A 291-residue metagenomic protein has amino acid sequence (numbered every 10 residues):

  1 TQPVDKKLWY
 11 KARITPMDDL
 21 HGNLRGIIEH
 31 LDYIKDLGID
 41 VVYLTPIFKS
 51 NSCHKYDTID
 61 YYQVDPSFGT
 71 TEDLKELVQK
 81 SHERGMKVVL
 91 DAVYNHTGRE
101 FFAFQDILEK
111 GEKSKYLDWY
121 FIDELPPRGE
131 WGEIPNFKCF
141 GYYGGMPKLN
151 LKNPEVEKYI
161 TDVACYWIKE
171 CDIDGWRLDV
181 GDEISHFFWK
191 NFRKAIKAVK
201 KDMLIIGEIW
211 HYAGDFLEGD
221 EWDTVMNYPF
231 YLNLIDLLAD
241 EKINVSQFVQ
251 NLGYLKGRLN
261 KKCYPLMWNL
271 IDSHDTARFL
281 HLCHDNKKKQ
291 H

Functional and structural regions predicted by a protein language model:
T1, V42-L44, V88-L90, W176 (+3 more regions): Hydrophobic faces of well-ordered beta-strands that scaffold small-molecule active sites in alpha/beta enzyme cores
T1-K87, F102-D106, K158: N-terminal structural segment of carbohydrate-active enzymes
Q2, K7-R25, D57-T71, Y142-E157 (+3 more regions): The substrate-binding groove and active-site-proximal loops of carbohydrate-active enzymes, especially glycoside
K6, C53-D65, Y94-E133, K194 (+1 more regions): Aromatic- and acidic-residue-enriched segments that line the glycan-binding/catalytic groove of carbohydrate-active
I34, L44, Y61, S81 (+6 more regions): Conserved, mostly hydrophobic/aromatic
V78-R84, H96, F101-G111, C165 (+3 more regions): Active-site-proximal helices and loops of the catalytic beta/alpha 8
F102-C171, R177, G181: Active-site-adjacent "subsite" loops/lids of carbohydrate-active enzymes
L255-H291: Active-site-proximal substrate-binding groove within the catalytic cores of carbohydrate-active enzymes
